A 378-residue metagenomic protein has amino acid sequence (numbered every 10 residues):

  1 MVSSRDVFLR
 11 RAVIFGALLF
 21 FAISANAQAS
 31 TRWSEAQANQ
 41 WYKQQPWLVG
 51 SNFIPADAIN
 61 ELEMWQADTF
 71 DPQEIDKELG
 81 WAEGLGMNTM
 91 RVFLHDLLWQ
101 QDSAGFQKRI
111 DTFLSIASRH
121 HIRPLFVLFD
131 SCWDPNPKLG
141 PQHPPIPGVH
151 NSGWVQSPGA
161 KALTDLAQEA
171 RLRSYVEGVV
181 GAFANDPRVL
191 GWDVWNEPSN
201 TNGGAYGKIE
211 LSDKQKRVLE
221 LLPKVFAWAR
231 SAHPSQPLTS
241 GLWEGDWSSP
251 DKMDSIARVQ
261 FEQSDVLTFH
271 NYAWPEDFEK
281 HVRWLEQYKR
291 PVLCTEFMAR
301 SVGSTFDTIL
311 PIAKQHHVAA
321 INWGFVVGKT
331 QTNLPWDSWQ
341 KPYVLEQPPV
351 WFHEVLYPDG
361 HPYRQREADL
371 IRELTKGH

Functional and structural regions predicted by a protein language model:
V2-I14: Bacterial N-terminal signal peptides that target proteins for export
A12-S24: Bacterial N-terminal signal peptides
A25-A29: Boundary at the C-terminal end of the N-terminal hydrophobic targeting segment
S30-S264, H270, P275-D277, Y288 (+7 more regions): Active-site mouth of glycoside hydrolases
H281: Conserved catalytic-core segment of NTP-binding enzymes
P291-L293: Catalytic His-Asp charge-relay segment
D337, Q347-H378: A short C-terminal boundary segment appended to hydrolase-like catalytic domains
